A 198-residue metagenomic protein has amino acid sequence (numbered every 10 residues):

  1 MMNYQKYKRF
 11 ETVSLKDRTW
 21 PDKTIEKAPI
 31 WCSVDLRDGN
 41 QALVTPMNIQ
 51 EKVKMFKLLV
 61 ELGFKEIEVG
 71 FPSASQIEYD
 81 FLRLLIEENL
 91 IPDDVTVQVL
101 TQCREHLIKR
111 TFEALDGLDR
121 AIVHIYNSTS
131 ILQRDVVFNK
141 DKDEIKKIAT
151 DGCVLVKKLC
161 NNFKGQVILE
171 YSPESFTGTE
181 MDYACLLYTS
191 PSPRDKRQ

Functional and structural regions predicted by a protein language model:
D22-V44, I125-F138, Q166-E170: N-terminal small/glycine-rich loop or linker at the start of catalytic domains across soluble metabolic enzymes
W31-V34, I67-V69, D93-T101, A121-I125 (+1 more regions): Hydrophobic faces of well-ordered beta-strands that scaffold small-molecule active sites in alpha/beta enzyme cores
D35-Q50, Q102-C103, F138-K140, S172-M181: Active-site mouth loops of central-metabolism enzymes
K54-I67: Catalytic domains of carbohydrate-active enzymes, especially glycoside hydrolases
K65-E87, S130-V136: Glycine-rich, proline-tolerant flexible connector loops at the mouths of alpha/beta enzymes
Y79-Q98, V154: Alpha-helix-loop-beta-strand connector modules within alpha/beta enzyme cores
D94-C160, T177-M181: Active-site beta->alpha loop and helix N-cap motifs at the rims of alpha/beta catalytic domains
Y188-D195: Conserved small/polar residues in nucleotide/adenosyl-binding loops
